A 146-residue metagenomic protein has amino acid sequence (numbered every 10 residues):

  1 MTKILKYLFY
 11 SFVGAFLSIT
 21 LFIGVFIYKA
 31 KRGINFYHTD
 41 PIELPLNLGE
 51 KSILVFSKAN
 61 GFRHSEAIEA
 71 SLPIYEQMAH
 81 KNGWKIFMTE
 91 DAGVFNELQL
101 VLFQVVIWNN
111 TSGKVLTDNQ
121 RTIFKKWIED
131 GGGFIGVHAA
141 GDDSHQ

Functional and structural regions predicted by a protein language model:
M1-I19: N-terminal Sec-pathway targeting helices
K3-K6, K51-S52, R121: Basic side chains
L8, N35, F87-M88, W108-N109 (+1 more regions): Mixed-charge, polar/low-complexity N-terminal
G14-L102: Aromatic-Pro/Gly-enriched surface loop or interdomain linker that acts as a lid/target-recognition segment
I53, L100-Q146: Short alpha-beta junction capping motif
